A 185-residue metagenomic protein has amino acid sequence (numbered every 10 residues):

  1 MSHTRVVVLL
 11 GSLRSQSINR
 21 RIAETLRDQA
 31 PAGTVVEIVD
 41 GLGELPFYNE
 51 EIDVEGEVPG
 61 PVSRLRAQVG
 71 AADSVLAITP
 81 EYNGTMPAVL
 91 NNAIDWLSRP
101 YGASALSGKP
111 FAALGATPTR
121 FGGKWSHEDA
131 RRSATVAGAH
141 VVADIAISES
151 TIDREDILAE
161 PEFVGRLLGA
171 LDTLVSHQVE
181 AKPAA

Functional and structural regions predicted by a protein language model:
S2, V7, H140-A185: Glycine-rich phosphate/pyrophosphate-binding loop and the adjoining helix
S2-T34: N-terminal beta1-alpha1 ligand-phosphate binding loop
V6, N19, A23, V62 (+4 more regions): A general structural signal for well-ordered alpha-helical segments in protein cores
G11-S12, G41, A116: Cofactor-binding loop segments of dinucleotide-utilizing enzymes, especially the Rossmann-like FAD- and NAD(P)+-binding
D28-V35, S104-A105, G138: Short helix-capping segments at alpha-helix termini
T34-G43, F47, H140-E149: Short beta-strand elements in bilobed, periplasmic/extracellular small-molecule ligand-binding domains
G41-V58, R154-D156: N-terminal beta-loop-helix "entrance" segment that forms/cooperates in small-molecule cofactor or anionic ligand
E57-A137: Helix-loop-strand module that forms the ligand-binding subsite of alpha/beta enzymes
